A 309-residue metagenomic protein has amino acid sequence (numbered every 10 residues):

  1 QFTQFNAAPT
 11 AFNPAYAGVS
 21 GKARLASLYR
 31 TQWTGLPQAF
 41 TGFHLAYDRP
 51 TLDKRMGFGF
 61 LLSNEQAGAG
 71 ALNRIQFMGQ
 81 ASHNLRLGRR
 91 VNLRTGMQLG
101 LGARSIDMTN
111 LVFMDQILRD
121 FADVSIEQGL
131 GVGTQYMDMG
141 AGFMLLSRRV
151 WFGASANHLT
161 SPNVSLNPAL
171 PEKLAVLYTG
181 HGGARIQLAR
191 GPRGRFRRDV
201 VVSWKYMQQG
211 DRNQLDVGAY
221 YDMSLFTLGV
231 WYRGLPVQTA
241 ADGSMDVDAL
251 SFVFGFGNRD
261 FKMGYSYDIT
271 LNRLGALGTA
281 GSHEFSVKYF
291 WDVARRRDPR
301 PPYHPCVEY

Functional and structural regions predicted by a protein language model:
Q1-Y309: Subset of outer-membrane beta-barrel
